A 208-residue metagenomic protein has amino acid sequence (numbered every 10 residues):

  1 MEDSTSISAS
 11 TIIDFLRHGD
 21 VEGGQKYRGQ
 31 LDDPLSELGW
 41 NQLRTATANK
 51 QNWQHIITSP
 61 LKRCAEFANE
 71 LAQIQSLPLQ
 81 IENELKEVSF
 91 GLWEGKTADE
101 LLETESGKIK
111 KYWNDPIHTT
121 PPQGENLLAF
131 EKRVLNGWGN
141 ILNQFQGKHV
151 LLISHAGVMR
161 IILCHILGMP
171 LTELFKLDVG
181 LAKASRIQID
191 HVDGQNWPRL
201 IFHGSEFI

Functional and structural regions predicted by a protein language model:
I12, K148-H149: Residues that mark the start of a beta-strand
I12, L16-L77, I81: Active-site-proximal alpha-helix that buttresses catalytic centers in soluble enzyme cores
E22, C64-A65, E87-V88, V150 (+1 more regions): Short, active-site-adjacent cap segments at secondary-structure transitions
N49-N52, I141-K148: Glycine-rich phosphate-binding loop signature in dinucleotide/nucleotide-binding domains
I74-L135: Phosphate-handling substructures
H155: Short basic (Lys/Arg) and small-residue
P170-G194: Domain-level recognition of soluble alpha/beta enzyme cores, biased toward histidine phosphatases/phosphomutases
R199-I208: Short, solvent-exposed aromatic-acidic interface loops
